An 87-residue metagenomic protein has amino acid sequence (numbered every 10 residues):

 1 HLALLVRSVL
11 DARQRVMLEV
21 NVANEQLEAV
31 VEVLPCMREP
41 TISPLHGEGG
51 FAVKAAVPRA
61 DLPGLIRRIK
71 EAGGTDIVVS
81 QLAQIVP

Functional and structural regions predicted by a protein language model:
H1-P87: Small-molecule-sensing regulatory modules
